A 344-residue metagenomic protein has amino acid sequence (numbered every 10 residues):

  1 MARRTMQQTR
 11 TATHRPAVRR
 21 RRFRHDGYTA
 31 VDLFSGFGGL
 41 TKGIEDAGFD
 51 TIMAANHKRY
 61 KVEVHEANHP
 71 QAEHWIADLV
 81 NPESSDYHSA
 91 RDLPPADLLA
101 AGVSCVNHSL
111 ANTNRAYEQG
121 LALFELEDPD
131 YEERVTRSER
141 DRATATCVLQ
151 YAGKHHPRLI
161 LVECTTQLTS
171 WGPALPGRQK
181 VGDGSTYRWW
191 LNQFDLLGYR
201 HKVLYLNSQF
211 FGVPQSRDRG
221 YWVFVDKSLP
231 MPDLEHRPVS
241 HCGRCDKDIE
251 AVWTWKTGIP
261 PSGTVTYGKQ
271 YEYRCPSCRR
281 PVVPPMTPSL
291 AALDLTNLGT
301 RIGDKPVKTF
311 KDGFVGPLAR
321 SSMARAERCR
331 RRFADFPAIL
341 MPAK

Functional and structural regions predicted by a protein language model:
M1-K344: Conserved active-site and SAM-binding loop architecture of S-adenosyl-L-methionine-dependent nucleic-acid
